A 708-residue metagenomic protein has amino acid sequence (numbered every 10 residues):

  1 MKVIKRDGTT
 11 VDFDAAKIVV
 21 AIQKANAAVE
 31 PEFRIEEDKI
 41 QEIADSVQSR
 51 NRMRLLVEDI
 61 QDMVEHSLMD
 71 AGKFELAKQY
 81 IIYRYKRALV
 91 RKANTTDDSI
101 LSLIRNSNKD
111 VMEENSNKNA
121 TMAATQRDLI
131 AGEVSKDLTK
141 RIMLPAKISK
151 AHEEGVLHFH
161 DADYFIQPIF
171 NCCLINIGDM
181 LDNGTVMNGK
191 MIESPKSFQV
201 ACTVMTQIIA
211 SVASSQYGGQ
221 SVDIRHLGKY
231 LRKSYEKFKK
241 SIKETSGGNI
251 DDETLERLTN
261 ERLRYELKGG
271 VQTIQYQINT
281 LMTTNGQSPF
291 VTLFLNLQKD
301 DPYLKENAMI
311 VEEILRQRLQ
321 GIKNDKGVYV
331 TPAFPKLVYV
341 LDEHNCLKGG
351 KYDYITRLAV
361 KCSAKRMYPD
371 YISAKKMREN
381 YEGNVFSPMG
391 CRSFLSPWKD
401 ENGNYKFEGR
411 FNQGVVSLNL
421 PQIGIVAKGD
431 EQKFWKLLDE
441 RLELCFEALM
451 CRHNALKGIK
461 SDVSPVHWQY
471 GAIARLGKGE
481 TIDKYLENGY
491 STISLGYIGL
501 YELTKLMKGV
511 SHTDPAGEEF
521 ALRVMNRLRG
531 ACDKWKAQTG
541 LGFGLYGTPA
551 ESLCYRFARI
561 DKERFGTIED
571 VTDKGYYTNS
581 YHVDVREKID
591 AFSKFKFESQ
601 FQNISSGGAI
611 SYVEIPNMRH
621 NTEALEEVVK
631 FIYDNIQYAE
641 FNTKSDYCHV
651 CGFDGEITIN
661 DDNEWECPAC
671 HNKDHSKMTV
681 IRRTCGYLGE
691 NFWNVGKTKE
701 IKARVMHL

Functional and structural regions predicted by a protein language model:
M1-L103, K702-H707: Charged, amphipathic alpha-helical regulatory modules used for macromolecular assembly or allosteric control
I18, I22, L227, L231 (+2 more regions): Buried hydrophobic packing segments
K86-V90, D97-G489, V510, D514-H675 (+1 more regions): Conserved catalytic cores of very large enzyme subunits
L267-V271, Q275, K505-L506, K697-A703: Metallocofactor- and cofactor-centric catalytic cores in central/energy metabolism, strongly enriched
G477-K478, Y485, G489, L495-G496 (+2 more regions): Core of folded catalytic or high-affinity ligand/protein-binding domains in predominantly eukaryotic proteins
I493-L506, N526, R683: Contiguous, well-ordered alpha-helical segments that form the cores/surfaces of helical PPI scaffolds
H671-L708: Long insertion/accessory domains within large nucleic-acid-processing enzymes
